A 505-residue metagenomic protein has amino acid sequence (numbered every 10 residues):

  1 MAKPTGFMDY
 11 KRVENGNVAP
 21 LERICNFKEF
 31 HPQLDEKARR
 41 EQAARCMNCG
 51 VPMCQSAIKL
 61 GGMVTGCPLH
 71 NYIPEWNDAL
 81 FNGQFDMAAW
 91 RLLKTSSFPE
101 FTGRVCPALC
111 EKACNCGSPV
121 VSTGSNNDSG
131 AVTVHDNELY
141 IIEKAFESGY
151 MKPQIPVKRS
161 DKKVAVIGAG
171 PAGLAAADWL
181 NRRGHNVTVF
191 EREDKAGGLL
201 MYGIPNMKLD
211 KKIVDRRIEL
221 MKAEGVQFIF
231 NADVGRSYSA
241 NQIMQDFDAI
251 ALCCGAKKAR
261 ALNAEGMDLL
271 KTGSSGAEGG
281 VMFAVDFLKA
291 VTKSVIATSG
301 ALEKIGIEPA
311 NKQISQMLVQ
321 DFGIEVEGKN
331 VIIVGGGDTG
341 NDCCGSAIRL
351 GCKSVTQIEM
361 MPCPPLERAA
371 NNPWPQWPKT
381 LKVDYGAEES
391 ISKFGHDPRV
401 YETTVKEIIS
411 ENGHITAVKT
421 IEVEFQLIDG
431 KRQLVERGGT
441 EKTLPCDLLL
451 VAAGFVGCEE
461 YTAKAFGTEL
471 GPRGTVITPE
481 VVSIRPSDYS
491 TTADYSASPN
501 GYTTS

Functional and structural regions predicted by a protein language model:
T5-P32, E41-A44, P68-L80, W90 (+10 more regions): Beta1-alpha1 glycine-rich phosphate/pyrophosphate-binding loop at the start of Rossmann-like nucleotide-binding domains
V13, V18, E22-L34, Q42-R45 (+2 more regions): C-terminal catalytic lobe of FAD-dependent flavoproteins
R40, A44, N48-S56, G62-P156 (+4 more regions): Glycine/serine-rich phosphate-binding loop and adjoining beta1-alpha1 elements at the start of nucleotide-handling
A43, G225, F247, E278 (+4 more regions): Short, well-ordered alpha-helix to beta-strand connector turns
K158, K163-I167, D215-A264, L269 (+3 more regions): Feature captures the FAD/FMN-dependent oxidoreductase FAD-binding
R159-A172, E327-G337: Beta1/beta-strand and adjacent pyrophosphate-binding region of the FAD-binding site in flavoprotein oxidoreductases
G276-G328, Q426-S505: FAD-site-proximal beta/loop scaffold in flavoenzymes
I314-V355: Predominantly flavin-linked oxidoreductase catalytic cores and closely associated redox partners
